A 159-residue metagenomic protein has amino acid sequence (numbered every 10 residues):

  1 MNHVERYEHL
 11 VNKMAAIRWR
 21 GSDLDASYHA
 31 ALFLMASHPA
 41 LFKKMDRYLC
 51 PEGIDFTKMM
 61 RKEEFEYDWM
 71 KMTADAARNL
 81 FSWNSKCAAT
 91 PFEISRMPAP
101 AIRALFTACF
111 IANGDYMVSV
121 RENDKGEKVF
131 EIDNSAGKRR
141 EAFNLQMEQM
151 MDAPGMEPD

Functional and structural regions predicted by a protein language model:
M1-R78, S82-E157: Extended, charge-biased low-complexity segments that typically form long amphipathic alpha-helices/coiled-coils
